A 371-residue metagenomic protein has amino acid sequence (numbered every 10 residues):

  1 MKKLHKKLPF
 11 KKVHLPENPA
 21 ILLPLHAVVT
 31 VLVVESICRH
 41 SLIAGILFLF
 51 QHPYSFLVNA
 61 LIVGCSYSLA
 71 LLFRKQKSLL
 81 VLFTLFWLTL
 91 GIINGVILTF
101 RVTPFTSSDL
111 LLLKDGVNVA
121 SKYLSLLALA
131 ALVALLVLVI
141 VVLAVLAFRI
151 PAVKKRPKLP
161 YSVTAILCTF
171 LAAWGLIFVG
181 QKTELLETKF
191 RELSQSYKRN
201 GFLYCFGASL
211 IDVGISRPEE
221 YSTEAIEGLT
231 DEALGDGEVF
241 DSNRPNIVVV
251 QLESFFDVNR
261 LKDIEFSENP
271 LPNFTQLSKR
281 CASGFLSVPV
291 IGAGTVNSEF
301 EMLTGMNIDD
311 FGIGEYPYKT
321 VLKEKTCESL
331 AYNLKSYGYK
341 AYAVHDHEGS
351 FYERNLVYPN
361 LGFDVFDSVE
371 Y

Functional and structural regions predicted by a protein language model:
K2-S196: Transmembrane and membrane-interface helices of multi-pass, inner-membrane envelope-modifying transferases
F178-Y371: Soluble catalytic regions of membrane-associated enzymes that act on cell-envelope and secretory-pathway components
